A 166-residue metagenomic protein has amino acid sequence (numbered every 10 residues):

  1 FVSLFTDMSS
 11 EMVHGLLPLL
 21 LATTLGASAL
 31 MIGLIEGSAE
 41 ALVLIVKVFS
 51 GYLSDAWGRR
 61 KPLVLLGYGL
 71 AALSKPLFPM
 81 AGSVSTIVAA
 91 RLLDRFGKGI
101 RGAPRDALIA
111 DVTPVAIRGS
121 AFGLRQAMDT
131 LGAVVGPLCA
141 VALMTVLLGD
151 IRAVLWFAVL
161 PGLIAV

Functional and structural regions predicted by a protein language model:
F1-V43: Helix-loop boundary and gating motifs at the non-cytosolic
L19-T24, V135-L155: Transmembrane alpha-helix termini and helix-breaking/packing motifs in multi-pass membrane transporters
E40-V48, A133-V134: Residue-level signature of mid-helix packing/kink "hotspots" within the transmembrane helices of 12-pass Major
V46-G58, M144: Helix-to-loop junctions at the C-terminal end of transmembrane segments in multipass secondary transporters
A56-Y68: Cytoplasmic membrane-interface "Motif A"-like loop-to-helix N-cap segments of 12-TM Major Facilitator Superfamily
G69-G82, T145: C-terminal ends and interior cores of transmembrane alpha-helices in multi-pass membrane transporters/permeases
A90-L131: Cytoplasmic helix-loop-helix junction between adjacent transmembrane helices in 12-TM secondary transporters
R152-V166: Symmetry-related core transmembrane helices of the 12-TM Major Facilitator Superfamily/SLC fold
